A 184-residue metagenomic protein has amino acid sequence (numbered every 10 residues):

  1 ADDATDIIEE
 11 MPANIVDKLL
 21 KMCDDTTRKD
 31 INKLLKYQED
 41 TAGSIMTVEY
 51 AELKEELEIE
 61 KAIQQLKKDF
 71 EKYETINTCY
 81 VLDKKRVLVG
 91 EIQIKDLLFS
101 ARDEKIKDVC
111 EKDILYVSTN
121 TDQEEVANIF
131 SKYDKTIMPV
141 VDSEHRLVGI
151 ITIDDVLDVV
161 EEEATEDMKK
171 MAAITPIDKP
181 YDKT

Functional and structural regions predicted by a protein language model:
A1-T184: Cytosolic regulatory modules rich in charged/polar residues
